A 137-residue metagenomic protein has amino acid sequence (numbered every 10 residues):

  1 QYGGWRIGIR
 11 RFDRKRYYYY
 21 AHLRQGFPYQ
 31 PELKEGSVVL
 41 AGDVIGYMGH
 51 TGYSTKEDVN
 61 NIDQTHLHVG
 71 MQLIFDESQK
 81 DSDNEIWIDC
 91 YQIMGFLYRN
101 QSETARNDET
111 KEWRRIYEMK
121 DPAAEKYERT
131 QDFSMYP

Functional and structural regions predicted by a protein language model:
Q1, Q30-M48: Short, well-structured beta-strand-loop connectors
Q1-E32, K56, I62-H66: Zn2+-dependent peptidoglycan hydrolase active-site motif and core
D13, R24, G49, L73-F75: A generic structural motif
A21-H22, A41, G46-Y47, H66-Q72: Active-site scaffold segments
G26-Y29, V38-A41, T65-L67, I88-Y91: Short, low-complexity, polar/charged sequence segments that are solvent-exposed and flexible
G46-K56: A short, conserved strand-capping beta-turn/loop at the end of a beta strand
E57-P137: Acidic, glycine-rich catalytic/binding loops that coordinate metals and/or anionic ligands
